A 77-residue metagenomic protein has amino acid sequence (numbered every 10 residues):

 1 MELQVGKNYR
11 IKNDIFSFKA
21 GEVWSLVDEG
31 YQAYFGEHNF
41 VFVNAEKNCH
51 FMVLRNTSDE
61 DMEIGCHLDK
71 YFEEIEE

Functional and structural regions predicted by a protein language model:
M1-E2, D28-Y34: Short linear motifs in intrinsically disordered
E2-D14: Short coil-to-beta transition motif at edge beta-strands of beta-rich domains
Y9-I11, W24-L26, F40-F42, F72: Hydrophobic beta-strand residues in large extracellular and virion-surface proteins
N13-S17, N44-E46: Short acidic, glycine-rich loop/turn motifs
F18-G30: Short beta-strand-centered aromatic/proline hotspots
G36-H38: Short, solvent-exposed secondary-structure boundary/capping segments
V41-E77: Intrinsically disordered, low-complexity, charged/polar segments
